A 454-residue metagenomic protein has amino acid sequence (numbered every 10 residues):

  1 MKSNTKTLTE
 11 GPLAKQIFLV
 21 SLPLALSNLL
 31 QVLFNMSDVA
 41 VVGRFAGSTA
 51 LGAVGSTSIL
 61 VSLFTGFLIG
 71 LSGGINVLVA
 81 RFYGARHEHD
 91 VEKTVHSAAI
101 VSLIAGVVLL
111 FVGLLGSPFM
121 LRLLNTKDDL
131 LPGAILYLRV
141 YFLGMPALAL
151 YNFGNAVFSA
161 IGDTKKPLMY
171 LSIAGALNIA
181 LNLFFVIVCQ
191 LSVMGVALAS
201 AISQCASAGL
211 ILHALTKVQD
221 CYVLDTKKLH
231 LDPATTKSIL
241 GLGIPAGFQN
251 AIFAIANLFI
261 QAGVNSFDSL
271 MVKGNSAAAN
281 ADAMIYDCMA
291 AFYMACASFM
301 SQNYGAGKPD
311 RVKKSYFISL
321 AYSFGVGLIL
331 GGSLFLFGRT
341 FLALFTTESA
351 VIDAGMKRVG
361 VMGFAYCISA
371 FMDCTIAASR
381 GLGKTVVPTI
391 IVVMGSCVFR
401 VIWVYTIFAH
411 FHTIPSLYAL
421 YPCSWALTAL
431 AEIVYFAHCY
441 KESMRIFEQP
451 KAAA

Functional and structural regions predicted by a protein language model:
M1-S21, V79-P146, V188-I244, M300-A365 (+1 more regions): Short alpha-helical transmembrane segments in multi-pass integral membrane proteins
L8-F45, I59-G74, L78, L103-L110 (+5 more regions): N-terminal transmembrane alpha-helices
L19-D38, V140, Y151, A174 (+4 more regions): Transmembrane helical elements of multi-pass membrane transporters/channels
L33-L51, L121-D128, F184-L191, A251-M284 (+3 more regions): Helix-terminus/linker motif at the lipid-water interface of multi-pass membrane proteins
A46-I59, A134, L138, A197 (+3 more regions): Small-residue hotspots at the loop-to-helix junctions and early N-terminal turns of transmembrane alpha-helices
L51-F111, L148-P167, Q261, G274-G338 (+1 more regions): Small-residue-rich hydrophobic transmembrane alpha-helices
L63, N178-N182, A208-L212, M284-D287 (+3 more regions): Hydrophobic transmembrane alpha-helices of multi-pass small-molecule transporters
S72, Y141-S159, P167-G175, V196-I211 (+4 more regions): Short runs within selected transmembrane alpha-helices of multi-pass transporters and secretion channels
